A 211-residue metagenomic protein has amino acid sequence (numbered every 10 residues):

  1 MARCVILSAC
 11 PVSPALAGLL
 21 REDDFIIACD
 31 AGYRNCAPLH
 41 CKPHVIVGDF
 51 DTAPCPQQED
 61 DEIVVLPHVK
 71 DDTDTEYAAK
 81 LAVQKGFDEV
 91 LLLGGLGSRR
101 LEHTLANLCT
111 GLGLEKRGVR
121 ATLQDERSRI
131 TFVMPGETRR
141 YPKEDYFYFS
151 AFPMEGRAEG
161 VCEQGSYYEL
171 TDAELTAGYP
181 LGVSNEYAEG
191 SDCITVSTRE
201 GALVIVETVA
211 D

Functional and structural regions predicted by a protein language model:
M1-Q57: N-terminal beta-strand-loop-alpha-helix module at the start of alpha/beta ligand-binding or catalytic domains
L7, I27-D30, G48, V64-V65 (+2 more regions): General beta-strand structural signal in soluble alpha/beta enzymes
P14-A15, D72-E76, R100-A106: Short glycine/serine/threonine-rich phosphate/pyrophosphate-binding segments that cradle anionic phosphate groups
D23-D24, P43, D60-D61, F87 (+1 more regions): Short, well-ordered alpha-helix to beta-strand connector turns
D61-H68, G118-T122, Y146-A158: A glycine-rich helix N-cap at a beta->alpha junction
I63-K85: Short phosphate-binding loop-to-helix
L91-R140: Anionic-ligand-binding alpha/beta catalytic cores of soluble enzymes and soluble regulatory domains that recognize
E126-S128, V133-D211: Long, charged alpha-helical interface segments
